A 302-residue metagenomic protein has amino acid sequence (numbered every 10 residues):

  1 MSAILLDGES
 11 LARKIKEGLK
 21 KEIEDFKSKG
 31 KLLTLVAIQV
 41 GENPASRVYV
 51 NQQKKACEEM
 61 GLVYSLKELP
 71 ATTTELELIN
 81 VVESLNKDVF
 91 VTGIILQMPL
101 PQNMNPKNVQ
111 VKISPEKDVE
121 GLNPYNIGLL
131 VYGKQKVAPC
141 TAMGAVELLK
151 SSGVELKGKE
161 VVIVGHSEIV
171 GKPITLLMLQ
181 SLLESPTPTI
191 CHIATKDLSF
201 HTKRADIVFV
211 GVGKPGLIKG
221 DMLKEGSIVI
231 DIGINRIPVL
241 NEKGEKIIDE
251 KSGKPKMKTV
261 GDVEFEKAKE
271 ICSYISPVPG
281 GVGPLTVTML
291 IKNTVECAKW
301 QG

Functional and structural regions predicted by a protein language model:
M1-K31: Positively charged, low-complexity intrinsically disordered leader regions
L6, S10, K14, V48 (+12 more regions): Conserved active-site and cofactor/substrate-binding residues in soluble primary-metabolism enzymes
L32-G41: Short beta-strand segments enriched in small/hydrophobic residues
L35, C57-A71, S185-I190: Short beta-strand elements in bilobed, periplasmic/extracellular small-molecule ligand-binding domains
V40-K54, K136-I232, I237-K246, P255-E266: Glycine-rich phosphate/diphosphate-binding loop of Rossmann-like nucleotide-binding domains
E77-V89: Short, well-structured alpha-helical segments in soluble
I95-V161, H201: Anion-binding alpha/beta catalytic cores of soluble intermediary-metabolism enzymes, centered on
K107-N123, I127, G233-Q301: Rossmann-fold NAD(P)-binding glycine/threonine-rich loop
